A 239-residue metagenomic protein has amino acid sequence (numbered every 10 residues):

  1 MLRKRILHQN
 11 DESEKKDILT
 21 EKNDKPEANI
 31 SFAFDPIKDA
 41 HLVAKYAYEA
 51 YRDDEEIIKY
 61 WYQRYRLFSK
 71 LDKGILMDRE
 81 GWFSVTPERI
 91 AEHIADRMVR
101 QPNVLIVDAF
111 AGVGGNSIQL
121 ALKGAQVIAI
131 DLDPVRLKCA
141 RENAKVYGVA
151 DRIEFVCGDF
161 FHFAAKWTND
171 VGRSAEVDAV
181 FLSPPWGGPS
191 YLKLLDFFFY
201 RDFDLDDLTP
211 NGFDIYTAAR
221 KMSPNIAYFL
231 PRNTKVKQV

Functional and structural regions predicted by a protein language model:
M1-L105, L122: S-adenosyl-L-methionine
P102-V104, A125, D151, A175-D178 (+1 more regions): Short coil/turn segments at beta-strand junctions that form active-site/ligand-binding loops
V107, I128: Conserved beta-strand positions in the Rossmann-like core of class I SAM-dependent methyltransferases
D108-G112: Conserved S-adenosyl-L-methionine
V113-A125: Conserved SAM-binding loop of SAM-dependent methyltransferases across substrates and taxa, primarily the Class I
I130-A179: S-adenosyl-L-methionine
W167-V239: S-adenosylmethionine
